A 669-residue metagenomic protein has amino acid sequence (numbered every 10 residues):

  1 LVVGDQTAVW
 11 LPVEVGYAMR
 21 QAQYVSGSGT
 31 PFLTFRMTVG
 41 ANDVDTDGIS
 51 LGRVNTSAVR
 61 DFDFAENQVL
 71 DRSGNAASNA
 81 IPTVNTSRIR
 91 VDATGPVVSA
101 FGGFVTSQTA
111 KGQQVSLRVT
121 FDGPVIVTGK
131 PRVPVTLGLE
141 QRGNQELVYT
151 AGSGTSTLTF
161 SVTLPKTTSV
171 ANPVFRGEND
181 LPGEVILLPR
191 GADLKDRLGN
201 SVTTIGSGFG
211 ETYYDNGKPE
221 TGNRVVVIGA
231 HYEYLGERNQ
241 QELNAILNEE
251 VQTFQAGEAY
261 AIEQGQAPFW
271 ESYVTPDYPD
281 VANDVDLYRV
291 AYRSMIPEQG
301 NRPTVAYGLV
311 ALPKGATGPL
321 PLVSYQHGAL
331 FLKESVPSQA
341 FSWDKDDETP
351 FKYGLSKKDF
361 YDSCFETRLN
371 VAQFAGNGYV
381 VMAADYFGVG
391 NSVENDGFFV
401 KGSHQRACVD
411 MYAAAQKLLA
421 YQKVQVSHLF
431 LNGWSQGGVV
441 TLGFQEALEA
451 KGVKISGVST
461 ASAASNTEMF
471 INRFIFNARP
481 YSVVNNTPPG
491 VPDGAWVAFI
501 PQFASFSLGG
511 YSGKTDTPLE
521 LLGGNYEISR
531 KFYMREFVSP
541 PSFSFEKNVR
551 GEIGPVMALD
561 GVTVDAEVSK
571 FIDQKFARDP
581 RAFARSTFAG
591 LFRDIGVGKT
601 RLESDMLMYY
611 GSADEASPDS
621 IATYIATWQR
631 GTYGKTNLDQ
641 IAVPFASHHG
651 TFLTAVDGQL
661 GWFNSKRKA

Functional and structural regions predicted by a protein language model:
L1-G229: Non-catalytic beta-sheet/beta-sandwich ligand-binding modules that flank or precede catalytic cores
V227-G318: Catalytic-loop region of hydrolases
F398-A420: Alpha/beta-hydrolase active-site loop
A413-A420, Q425-S482: Primarily recognizes the serine-hydrolase "nucleophile elbow" in alpha/beta-hydrolase and SGNH/GDSL folds
A464-K599: Accessory cap/linker subdomain of secreted extracellular hydrolases
N472, A584, A589-L591, T623 (+1 more regions): C-terminal catalytic histidine-bearing segment of alpha/beta-hydrolase fold enzymes
L607-D614: Short beta-strand/loop motif that positions the catalytic acidic residue of the alpha/beta-hydrolase fold
E615-I621: Conserved alpha/beta-hydrolase "acid-adjacent" motif
